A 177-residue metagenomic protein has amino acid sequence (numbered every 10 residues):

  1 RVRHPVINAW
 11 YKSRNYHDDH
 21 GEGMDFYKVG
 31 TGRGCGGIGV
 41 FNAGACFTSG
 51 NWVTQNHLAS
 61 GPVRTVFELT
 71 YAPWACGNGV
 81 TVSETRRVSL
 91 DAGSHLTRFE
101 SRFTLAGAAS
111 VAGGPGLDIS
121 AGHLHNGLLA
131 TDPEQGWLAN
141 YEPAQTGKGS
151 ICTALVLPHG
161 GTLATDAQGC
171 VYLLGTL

Functional and structural regions predicted by a protein language model:
R1: An acidic-aromatic substrate-binding cleft motif
N8-G93: Extended, loop-rich substrate-binding clefts of extracytoplasmic carbohydrate-active enzymes
T65-T70, G136-N140, L173: Generic recognition of long tandem-repeat/solenoid scaffolds
F67-Y71, P115, T153-A154, L177: Short, hydrophobic/aromatic-enriched beta-strand segments in well-ordered soluble domains
A75-G79, H123-G136: Solvent-exposed beta-strand/loop surfaces of large extracellular or lumenal domains
E84, H95-A130: Acidic (Asp/Glu-rich), glycine- and aromatic
T131-T162: A recognition module on extended beta-rich or small alphabeta surfaces enriched in W/G with H and D/E
T153-L177: Beta-strand-rich recognition/accessory modules
